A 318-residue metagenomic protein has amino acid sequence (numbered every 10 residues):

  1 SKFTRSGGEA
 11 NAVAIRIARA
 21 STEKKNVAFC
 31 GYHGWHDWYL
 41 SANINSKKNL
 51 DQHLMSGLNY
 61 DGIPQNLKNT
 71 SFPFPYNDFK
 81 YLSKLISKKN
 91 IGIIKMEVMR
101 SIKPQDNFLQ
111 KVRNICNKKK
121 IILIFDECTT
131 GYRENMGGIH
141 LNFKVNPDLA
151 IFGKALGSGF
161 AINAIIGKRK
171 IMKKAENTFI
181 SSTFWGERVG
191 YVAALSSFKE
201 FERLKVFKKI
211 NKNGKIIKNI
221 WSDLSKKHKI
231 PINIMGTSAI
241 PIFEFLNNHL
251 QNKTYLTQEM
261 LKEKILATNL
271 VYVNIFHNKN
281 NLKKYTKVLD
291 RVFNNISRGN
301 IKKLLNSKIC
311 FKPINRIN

Functional and structural regions predicted by a protein language model:
S1-N318: Conserved N-terminal phosphate-binding loop of PLP-dependent enzymes in the Aspartate aminotransferase
